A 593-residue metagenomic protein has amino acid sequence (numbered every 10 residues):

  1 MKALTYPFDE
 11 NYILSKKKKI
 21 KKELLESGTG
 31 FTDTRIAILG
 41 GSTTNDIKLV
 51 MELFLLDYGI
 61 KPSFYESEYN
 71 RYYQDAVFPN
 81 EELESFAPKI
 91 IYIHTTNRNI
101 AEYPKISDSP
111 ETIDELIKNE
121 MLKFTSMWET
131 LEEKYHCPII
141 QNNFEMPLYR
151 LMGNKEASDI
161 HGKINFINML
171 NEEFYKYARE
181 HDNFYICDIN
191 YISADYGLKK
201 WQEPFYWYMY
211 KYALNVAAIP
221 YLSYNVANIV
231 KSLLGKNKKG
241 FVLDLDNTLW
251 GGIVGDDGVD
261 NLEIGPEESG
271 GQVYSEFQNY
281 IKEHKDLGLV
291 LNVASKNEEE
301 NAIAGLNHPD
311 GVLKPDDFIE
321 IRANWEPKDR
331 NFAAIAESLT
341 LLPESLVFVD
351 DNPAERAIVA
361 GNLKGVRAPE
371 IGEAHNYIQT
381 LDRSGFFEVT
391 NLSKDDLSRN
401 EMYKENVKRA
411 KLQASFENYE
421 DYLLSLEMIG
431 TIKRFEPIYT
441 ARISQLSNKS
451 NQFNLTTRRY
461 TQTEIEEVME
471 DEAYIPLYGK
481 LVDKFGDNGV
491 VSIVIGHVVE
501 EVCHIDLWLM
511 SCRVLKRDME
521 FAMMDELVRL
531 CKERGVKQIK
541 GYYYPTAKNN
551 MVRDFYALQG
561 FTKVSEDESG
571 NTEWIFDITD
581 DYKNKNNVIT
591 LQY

Functional and structural regions predicted by a protein language model:
M1-K19, L262-S269, H308-P327, A334: Glycine-rich phosphate-binding "P-loop"
M1-V242, L249-W250, G255-N261, A354 (+2 more regions): Extracellular glycan-modifying ectodomains
V254-N279, K364-I371: Basic, amphipathic juxtamembrane/active-site segments that coordinate anionic phosphate or diphosphate groups
E276-N307, I321-R322, V359, R442 (+4 more regions): Substrate-recognition element of Asp-dependent hydrolases with the DxDx(T/V) motif
F332-P353, V359: Conserved Lys-Pro-Asp/Glu-containing loop-to-beta segment of HAD-superfamily phosphomonoesterases, centered on
A360, K364-L426, R529-Y593: Terminal substrate-recognition subdomain of acyl/acetyltransferases
T431-M510: A conserved beta-strand-loop-helix scaffold within acyl/acetyltransferase catalytic domains
L481-K484, V490-D567: Acyl-donor binding region in acyl/amide transferases
